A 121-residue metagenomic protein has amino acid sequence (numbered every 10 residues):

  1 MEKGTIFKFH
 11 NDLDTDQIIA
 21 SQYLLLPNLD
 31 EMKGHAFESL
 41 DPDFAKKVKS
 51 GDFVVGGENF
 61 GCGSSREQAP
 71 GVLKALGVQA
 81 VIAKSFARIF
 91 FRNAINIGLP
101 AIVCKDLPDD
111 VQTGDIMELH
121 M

Functional and structural regions predicted by a protein language model:
M1-S50: N-terminal beta-alpha supersecondary unit
G4-F7, D16, G51-V54, Q79-V81 (+2 more regions): Structural motif
A45, F91, D106-D109: Short, surface-exposed secondary-structure edge patches
V48, D52-L76: Glycine/serine-rich anion-binding loops at beta->alpha junctions that coordinate negatively charged ligand groups
N59, S85-A87, D106-L107: Short, ordered loop/turn segments at secondary-structure junctions
G77-F91: A short glycine-rich beta-strand->turn/loop micro-motif centered on a GG-aromatic cluster
I97-M121: Acidic, glycine-rich flexible loop/linker segments
